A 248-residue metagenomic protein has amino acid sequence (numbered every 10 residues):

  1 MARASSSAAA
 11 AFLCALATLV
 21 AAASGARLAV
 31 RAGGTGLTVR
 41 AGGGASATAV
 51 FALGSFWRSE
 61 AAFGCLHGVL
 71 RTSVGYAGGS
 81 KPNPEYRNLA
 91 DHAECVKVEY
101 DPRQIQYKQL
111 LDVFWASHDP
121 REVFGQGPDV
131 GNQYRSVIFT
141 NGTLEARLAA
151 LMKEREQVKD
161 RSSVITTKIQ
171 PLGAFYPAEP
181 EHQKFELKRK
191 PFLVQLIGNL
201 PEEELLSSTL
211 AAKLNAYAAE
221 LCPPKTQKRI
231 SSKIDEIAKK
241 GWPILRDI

Functional and structural regions predicted by a protein language model:
A2-I248: Flexible coil/turn and secondary-structure edge motifs
